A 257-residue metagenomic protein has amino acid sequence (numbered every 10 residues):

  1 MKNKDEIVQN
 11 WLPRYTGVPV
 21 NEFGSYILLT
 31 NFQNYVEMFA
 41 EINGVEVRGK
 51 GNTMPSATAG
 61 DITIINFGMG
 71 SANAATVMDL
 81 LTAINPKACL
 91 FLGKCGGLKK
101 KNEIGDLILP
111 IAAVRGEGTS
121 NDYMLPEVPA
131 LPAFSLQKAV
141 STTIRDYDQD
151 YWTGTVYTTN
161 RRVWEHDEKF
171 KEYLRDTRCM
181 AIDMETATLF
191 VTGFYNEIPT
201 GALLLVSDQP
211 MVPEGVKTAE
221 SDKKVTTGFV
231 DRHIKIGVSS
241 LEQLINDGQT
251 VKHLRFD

Functional and structural regions predicted by a protein language model:
M1-K138: Metabolite-binding pocket within alpha/beta catalytic cores that recognizes anionic/polar moieties
E46-K50, D148-G154, L244-D257: Flexible, glycine/charged-enriched surface loops at secondary-structure junctions
K87-A88, M180, P199: Short acidic/polar active-site loop segments enriched in Thr and Asp
P129-D176: Active-site rim beta-loop-alpha module in soluble metabolic enzymes
A139-Y147, T192, I236-L244: Generic non-transmembrane alpha-helical segments
A187-V225: Zn-dependent metallopeptidase/amidohydrolase metal-coordination segment
V212-D257: His/Asp/Glu-rich mid-to-C-terminal helical/loop segments that flank catalytic regions of hydrolases
